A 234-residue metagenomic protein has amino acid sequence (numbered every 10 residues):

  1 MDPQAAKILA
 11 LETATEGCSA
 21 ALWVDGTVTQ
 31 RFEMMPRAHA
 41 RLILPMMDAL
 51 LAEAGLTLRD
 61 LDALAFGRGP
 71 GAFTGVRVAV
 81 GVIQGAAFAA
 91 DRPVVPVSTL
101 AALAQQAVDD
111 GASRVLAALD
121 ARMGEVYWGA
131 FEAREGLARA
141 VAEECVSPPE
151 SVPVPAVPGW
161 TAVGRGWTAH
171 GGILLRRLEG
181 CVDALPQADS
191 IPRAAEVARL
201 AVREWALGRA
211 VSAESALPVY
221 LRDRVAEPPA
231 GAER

Functional and structural regions predicted by a protein language model:
D2-P70, I191: N-terminal beta-alpha supersecondary unit
P3-Q4, A38, P93-P192, A206 (+2 more regions): Surface "functional belts" at beta-alpha junctions
D25-V28, V80-F88, A133-G136: A glycine- and small-aliphatic-rich helix-loop capping segment at beta-alpha/alpha-beta transitions that lines
L51, A201-R209: Short, hydrophobic alpha-helical segments
A65-T99: DPxDG-like acidic metal-binding loop motif
A198: Active-site glycine/GP-rich loop and adjacent strand/helix microenvironment that borders small-molecule binding pockets
S212, L217-R234: Acidic two-metal-ion nuclease catalytic site recognized across multiple nuclease folds, prominently DnaQ/RNase D-T
